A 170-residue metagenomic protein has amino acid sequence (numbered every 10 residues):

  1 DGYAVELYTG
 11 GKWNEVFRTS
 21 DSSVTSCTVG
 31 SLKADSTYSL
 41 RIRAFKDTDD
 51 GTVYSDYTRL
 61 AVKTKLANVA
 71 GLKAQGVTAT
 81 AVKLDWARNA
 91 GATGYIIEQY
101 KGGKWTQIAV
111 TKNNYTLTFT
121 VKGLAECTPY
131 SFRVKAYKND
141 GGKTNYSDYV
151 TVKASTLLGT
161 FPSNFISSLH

Functional and structural regions predicted by a protein language model:
D1-R18, V24, R41, Y57 (+4 more regions): Extracellular low-complexity, O-glycosylation-prone stalks/linkers
A4, S36, K46, G76-K83 (+4 more regions): Short stretches within intrinsically disordered, low-complexity N-terminal or propeptide regions
R18-T19, T28-S31, D47-D49, T64 (+2 more regions): Tandem-repeat/low-complexity and Cys-motif detector
D21-S26, G76-K83, N113-T118: Ser/Thr- and Asn-enriched, surface-exposed coil loops between beta-strands
V29-T48, V121-G141: Beta-strand-rich modules
A34, G51-G91, E126, G142-H170: Pro/Thr/Ser/Gly-rich low-complexity, intrinsically disordered linker/stalk tracts
